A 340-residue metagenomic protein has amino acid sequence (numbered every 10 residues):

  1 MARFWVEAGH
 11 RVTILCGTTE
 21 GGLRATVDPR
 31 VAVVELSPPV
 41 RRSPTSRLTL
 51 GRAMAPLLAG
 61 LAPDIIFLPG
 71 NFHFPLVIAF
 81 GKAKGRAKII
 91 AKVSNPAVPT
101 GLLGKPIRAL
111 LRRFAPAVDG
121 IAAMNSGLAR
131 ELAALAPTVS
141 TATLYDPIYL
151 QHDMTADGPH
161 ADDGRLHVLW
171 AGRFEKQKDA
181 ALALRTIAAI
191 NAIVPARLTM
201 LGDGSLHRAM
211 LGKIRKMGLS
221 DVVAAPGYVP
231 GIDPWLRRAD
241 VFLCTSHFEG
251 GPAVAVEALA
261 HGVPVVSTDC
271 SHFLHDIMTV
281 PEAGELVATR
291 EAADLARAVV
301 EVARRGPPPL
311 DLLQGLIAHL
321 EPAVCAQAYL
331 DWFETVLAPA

Functional and structural regions predicted by a protein language model:
M1, L166, W170-A189, S205-L211 (+1 more regions): A conserved mid-protein helix/loop that constitutes part of the nucleotide-sugar donor-binding site
F4, A8-T45, T143, S205: N-terminal strand-loop element at the rim of the active site of nucleotide-sugar-dependent glycosyltransferases
R41-S43, A87-K105, D119-G120: A short, histidine- and acid-enriched strand-loop-helix "catalytic/donor-clamping" loop that lines the nucleotide-sugar
L68-P75, V93: Short His-centered aromatic/hydrophobic patch
V118-T143, I148-D153: A short, active-site helix/loop in glycosyltransferases that binds the activated sugar's phosphate group
Y228, H247: Aromatic "clamp/platform" in nucleotide-sugar-dependent glycosyltransferases that forms part of the donor/acceptor
P264-T268: Short hydrophobic beta-strand element within catalytic cores of glycosyltransferases and related nucleotide-activated
T279-A292, E301-P307: Conserved acidic donor-binding segment of nucleotide-sugar-dependent glycosyltransferases
